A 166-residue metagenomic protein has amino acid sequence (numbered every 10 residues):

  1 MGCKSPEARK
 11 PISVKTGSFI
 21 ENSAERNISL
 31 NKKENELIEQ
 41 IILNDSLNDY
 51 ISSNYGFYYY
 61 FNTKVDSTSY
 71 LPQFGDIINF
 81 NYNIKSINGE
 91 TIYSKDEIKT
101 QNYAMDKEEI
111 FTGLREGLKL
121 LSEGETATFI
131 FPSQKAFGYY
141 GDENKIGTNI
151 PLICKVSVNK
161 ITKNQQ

Functional and structural regions predicted by a protein language model:
G2-Q166: Cross-family detector of peptidyl-prolyl cis-trans isomerase
